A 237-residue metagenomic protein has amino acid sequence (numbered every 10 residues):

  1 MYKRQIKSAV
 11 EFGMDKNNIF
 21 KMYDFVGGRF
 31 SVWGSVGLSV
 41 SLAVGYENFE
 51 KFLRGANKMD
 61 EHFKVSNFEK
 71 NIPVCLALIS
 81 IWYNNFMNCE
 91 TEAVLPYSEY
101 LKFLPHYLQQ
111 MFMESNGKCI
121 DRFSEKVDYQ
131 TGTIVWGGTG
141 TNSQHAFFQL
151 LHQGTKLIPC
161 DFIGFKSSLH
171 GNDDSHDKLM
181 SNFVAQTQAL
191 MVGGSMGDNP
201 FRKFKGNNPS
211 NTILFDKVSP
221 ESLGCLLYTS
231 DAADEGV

Functional and structural regions predicted by a protein language model:
M1-Q5, Y228-G236: Conserved small/polar residues in nucleotide/adenosyl-binding loops
K3-D161, K166-N172: Active-site phosphate/pyrophosphate-binding segments
K16, F183, N199, A232-E235: Short linear motifs in intrinsically disordered/low-complexity regions
D24-F52, G193-G197, K203-N211, F215-S222 (+2 more regions): Non-catalytic alpha/beta scaffold blocks inside enzyme catalytic domains
G55, C225-L226: Secretory/organelle targeting and membrane-embedding segments
Q130-P220: Helicase-primase coupling helices
